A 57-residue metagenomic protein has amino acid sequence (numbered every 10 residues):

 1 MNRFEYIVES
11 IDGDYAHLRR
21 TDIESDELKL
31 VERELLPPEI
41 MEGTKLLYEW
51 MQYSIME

Functional and structural regions predicted by a protein language model:
M1-D12: Structural detector for short beta-strands of small beta-barrel domains
V8-S10, I23, I40: A generic structural signal for short, solvent-exposed coil/turn residues that cap or connect secondary-structure
D14-L18: Short aromatic-glycine-enriched beta-strand elements
R19-E27: OB-fold (S1/OB) nucleic-acid-binding surfaces
D26-P38: Beta-strand/loop nucleic-acid-binding surfaces
K29, K45-M51: Interaction-interface detector
L35-L47: Short nucleic-acid-contacting surface segments enriched for D/E, G, S/T with interspersed K/R
M51-E57: Short, Lys/Arg- and Gly-enriched loop/turn segments at beta-strand edges
